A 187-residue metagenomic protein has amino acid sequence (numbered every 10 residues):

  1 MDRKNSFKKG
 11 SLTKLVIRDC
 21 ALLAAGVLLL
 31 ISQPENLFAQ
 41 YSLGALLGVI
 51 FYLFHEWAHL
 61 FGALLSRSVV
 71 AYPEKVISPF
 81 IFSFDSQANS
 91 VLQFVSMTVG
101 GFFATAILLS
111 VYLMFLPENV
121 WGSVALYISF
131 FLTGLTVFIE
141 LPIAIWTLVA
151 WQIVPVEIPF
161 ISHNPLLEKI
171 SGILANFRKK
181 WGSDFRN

Functional and structural regions predicted by a protein language model:
M1-N187: Hydrophobic transmembrane alpha-helices and their immediate loop junctions in multi-pass integral membrane proteins
